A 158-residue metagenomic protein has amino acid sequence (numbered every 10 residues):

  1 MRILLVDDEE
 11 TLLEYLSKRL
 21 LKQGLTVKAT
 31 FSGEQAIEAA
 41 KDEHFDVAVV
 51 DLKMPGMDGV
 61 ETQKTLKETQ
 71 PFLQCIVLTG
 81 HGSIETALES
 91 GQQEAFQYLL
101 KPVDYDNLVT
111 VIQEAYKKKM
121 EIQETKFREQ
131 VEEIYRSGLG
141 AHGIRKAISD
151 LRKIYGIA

Functional and structural regions predicted by a protein language model:
G24-F31, A39: Short hydrophobic/Thr-rich beta-strand motif most characteristic of the beta2 strand and flanking loop of CheY-like
F31-S32, D58-E61: Acidic catalytic/metal-coordinating carboxylates
E38, V60-F72: Short amphipathic alpha-helix used as the core "switch/output" element in two-component signaling
M54: Receiver (REC) domain active-site loop signature in two-component systems and cognate sites in sensor histidine kinases
V103-I112: C-terminal output helix
F127-A158: C-terminal output/effector regions of signal-responsive regulators
